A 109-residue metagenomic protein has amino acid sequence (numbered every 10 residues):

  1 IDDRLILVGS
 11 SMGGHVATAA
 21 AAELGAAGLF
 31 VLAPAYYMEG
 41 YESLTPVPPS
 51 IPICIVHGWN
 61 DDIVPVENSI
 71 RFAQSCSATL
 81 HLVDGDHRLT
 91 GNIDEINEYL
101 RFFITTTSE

Functional and structural regions predicted by a protein language model:
L7-G9, L32, V56: Short beta-strand immediately N-terminal to the catalytic nucleophile in serine-hydrolase-like folds
V8-A17: Gly/Ala-rich beta-loop-alpha elbow adjacent to hydrolase catalytic centers
G25-Y37: A conserved short beta-strand
M38, W59-V64, R88: Acidic catalytic loop of the alpha/beta-hydrolase fold
P49, C54-H57, D61: Short beta-strand/loop motif that positions the catalytic acidic residue of the alpha/beta-hydrolase fold
P65-A73, E95: Short alpha-helix in the alpha/beta-hydrolase fold that links the catalytic acid
Q74-L89: Catalytic histidine neighborhood in serine/cysteine hydrolases with alpha/beta-hydrolase-type architecture
T90-T105: Post-His helix in hydrolase/transferase enzymes
